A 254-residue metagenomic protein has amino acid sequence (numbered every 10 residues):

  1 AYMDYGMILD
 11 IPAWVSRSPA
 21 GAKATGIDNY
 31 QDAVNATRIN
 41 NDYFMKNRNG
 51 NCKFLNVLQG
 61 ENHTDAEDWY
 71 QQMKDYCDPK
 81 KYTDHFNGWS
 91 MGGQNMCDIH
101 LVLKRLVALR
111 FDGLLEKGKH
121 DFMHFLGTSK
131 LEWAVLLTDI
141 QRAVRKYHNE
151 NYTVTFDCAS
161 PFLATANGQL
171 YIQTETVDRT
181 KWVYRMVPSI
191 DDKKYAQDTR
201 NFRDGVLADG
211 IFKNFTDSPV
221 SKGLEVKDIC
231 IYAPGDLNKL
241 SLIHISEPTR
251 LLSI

Functional and structural regions predicted by a protein language model:
A1, M45-R48: Short, charge-rich binding segments
A1-N40: Non-catalytic, usually N-terminal nucleic-acid engagement modules in DNA/RNA processing proteins
R17, A164, I254: Active-site-proximal flexible loops/turns
Q31-Y43, L55-H63: HhH-family (HhH-GPD) DNA N-glycosylase catalytic core used in base-excision repair
I39, D75, E247: Charged/polar, solvent-exposed surface patches and flexible loops
N49-C230: Glycine-rich phosphate/ribose-binding loops and adjacent secondary-structure elements that form binding surfaces
D236-S241: Short, intrinsically disordered, charge-balanced linker/junction segments flanking boundaries in proteins
I243-I254: Single conserved hydrophobic/aromatic residue that forms the stacking wall/gate of nucleotide- or nucleobase-binding
